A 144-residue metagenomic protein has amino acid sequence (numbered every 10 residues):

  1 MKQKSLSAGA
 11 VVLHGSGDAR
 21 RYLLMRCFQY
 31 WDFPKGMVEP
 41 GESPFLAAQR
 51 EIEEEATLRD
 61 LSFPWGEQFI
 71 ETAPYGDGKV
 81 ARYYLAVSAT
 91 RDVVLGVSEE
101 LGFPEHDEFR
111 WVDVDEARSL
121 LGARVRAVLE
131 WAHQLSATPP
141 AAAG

Functional and structural regions predicted by a protein language model:
M1-R21: Conserved N-terminal beta-strand and adjoining loop/helix that marks the start of the Nudix/MutT-like hydrolase domain
K2, L23, G76, E100-G102: Short secondary-structure boundary/capping segments
L6, F69-V97, R110, A132-H133: Active-site-adjacent beta-strand/loop module that shapes the phosphate/pyrophosphate-binding cleft
V12-H14, L85-V87, D113: Short, well-ordered beta-strand micro-motif
D18-L58: Conserved Nudix-box catalytic region and its N-terminal flanking loop in Nudix hydrolases and closely related
F28-W31, V93-G144: Nudix hydrolase/Nudix homology domain
V38, S88, A117: Hydrophobic pocket-lining residues within nucleotide cofactor-binding pockets
L58-F69: A short coil-to-beta-strand element that immediately follows conserved catalytic motifs
